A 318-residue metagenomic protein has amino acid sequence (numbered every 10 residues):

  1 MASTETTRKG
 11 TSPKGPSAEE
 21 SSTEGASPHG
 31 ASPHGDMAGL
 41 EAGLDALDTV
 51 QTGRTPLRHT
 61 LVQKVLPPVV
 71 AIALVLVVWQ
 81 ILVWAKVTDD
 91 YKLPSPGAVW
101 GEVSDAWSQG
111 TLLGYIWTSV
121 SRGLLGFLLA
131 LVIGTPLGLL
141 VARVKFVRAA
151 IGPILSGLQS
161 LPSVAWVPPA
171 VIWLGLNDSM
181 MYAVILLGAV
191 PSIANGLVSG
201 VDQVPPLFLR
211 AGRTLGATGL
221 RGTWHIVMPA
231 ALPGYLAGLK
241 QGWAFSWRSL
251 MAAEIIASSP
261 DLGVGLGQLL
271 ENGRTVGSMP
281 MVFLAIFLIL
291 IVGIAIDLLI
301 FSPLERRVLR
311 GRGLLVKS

Functional and structural regions predicted by a protein language model:
M1-V70, L298-S318: Transmembrane alpha-helical segments of polytopic membrane transport and secretion proteins
T52-H59, A85-L128, Q268, N272: Periplasmic/extracellular loop-to-transmembrane helix junction in inner-membrane transport proteins
L125, V276-L304: A membrane-interface signal for the N-terminal entry of alpha-helical transmembrane segments
L125-L155: Transmembrane-helix boundary motif in ABC transporter permease subunits
S156-S192, S199-G200: Generic hydrophobic transmembrane alpha-helix motif, especially the helices
I172-W173, S249-F283, L288, G313-S318: Glycine-rich helix-loop "coupling/hinge" segments at transmembrane-helix boundaries in multipass transporters
A183-L187, L220-A253, L284, L288: Transmembrane alpha-helices
G196-G238: Short cytoplasmic-facing helical segments at TM-TM junctions of multi-pass membrane proteins
